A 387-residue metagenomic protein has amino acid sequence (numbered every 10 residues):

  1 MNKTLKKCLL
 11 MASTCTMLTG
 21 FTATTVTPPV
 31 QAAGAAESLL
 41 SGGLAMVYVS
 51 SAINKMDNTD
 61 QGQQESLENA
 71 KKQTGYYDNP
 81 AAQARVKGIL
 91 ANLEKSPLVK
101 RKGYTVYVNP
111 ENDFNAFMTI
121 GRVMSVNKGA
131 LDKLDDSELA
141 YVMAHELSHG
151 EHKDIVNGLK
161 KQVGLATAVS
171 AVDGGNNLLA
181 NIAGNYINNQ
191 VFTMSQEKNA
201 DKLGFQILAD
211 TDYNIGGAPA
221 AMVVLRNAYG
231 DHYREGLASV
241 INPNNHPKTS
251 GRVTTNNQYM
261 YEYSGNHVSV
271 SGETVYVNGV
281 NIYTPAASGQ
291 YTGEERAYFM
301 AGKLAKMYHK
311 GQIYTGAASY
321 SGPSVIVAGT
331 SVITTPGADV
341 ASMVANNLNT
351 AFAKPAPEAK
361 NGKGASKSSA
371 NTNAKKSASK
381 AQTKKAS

Functional and structural regions predicted by a protein language model:
N2-C15: Bacterial N-terminal signal peptides that target proteins for export
L10-M11, A23-E65, S96-R101, M194 (+5 more regions): C-terminal capping/extension segments of zinc metalloprotease domains
A32-G164, D210-T211, D231-R234: Peri-catalytic and regulatory segments of divalent metal-dependent proteins
I53-Q61, Y76-K87, K133-S137, Y141 (+9 more regions): Soluble non-cytosolic domains of exported or imported proteins
A91, E111-N112, G121-R122, G129-L131 (+8 more regions): Solvent-exposed coil/turn segments that connect beta secondary-structure elements in extracytoplasmic/periplasmic
L139, P336-A356: Extended, hydrophilic extramembrane loops/domains of integral membrane proteins
I155-N185: Post-HEXXH active-site segment of zinc metalloproteases
G316-P336, G364: Short glycine/threonine-rich beta-strand-turn micro-motifs
